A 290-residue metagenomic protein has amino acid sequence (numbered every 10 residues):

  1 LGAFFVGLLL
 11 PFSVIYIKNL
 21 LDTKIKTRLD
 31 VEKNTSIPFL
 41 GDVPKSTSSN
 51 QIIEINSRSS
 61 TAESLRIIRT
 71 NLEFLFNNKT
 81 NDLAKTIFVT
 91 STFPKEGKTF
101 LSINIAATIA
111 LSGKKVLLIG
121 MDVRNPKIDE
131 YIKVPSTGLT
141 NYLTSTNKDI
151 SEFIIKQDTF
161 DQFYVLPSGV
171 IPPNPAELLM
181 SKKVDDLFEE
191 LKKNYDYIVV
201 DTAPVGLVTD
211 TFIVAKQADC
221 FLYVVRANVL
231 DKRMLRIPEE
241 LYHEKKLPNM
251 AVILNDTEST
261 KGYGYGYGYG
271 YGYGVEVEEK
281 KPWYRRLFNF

Functional and structural regions predicted by a protein language model:
G2-L117, M121-T140, S151, P173 (+2 more regions): Short boundary/hinge segments that flank catalytic cores
T86-F88, L117, F163-V165, Y197-V199: Residue-level preference for the first positions of well-ordered beta-strands
S112-G113, N194, Q217: Conserved dinucleotide-binding and phosphotransfer motif residues
L143-I171: Nucleotide-state-sensitive switch-loop elements of NTP-binding domains
S168-V208: Phosphate-binding/switch loop-helix module in NTP-utilizing enzymes
Y197, C220-Y223, A251: Well-ordered beta-strand positions
L207-N228: Inter-motif core of Ras-like GTPase G domains
